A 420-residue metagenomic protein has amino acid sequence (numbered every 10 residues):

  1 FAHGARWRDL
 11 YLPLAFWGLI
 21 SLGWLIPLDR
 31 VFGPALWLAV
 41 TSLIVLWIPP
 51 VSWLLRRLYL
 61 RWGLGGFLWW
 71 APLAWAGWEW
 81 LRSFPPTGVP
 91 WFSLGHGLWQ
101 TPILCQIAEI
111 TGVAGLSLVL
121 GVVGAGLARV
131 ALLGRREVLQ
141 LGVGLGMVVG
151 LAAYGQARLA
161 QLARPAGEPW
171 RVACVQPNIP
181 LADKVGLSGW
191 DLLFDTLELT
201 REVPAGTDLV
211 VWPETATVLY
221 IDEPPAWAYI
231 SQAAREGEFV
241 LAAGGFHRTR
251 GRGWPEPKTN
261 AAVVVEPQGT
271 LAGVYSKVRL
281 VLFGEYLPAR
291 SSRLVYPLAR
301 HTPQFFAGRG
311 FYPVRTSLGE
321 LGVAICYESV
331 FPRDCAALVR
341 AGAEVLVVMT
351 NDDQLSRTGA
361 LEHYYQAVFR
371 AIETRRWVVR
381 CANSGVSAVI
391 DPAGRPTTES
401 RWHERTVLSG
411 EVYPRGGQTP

Functional and structural regions predicted by a protein language model:
F1-L162, S356-R357, A367-R370, S384 (+3 more regions): Membrane-embedded alpha-helical bundles of multi-pass enzymes that act on lipidic or dolichyl-linked glycan substrates
R158-P420: Soluble catalytic domains of enzymes that build or remodel membrane lipids, polysaccharides, and related
